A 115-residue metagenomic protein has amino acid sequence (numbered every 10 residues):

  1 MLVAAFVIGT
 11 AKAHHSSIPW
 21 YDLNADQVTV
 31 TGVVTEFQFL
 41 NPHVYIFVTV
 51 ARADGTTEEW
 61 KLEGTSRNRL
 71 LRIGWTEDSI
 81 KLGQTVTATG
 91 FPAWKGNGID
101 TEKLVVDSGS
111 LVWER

Functional and structural regions predicted by a protein language model:
M1-G9: Bacterial N-terminal signal peptides
A11-V28: Short boundary/loop segments of OB/S1/cold-shock single-stranded nucleic-acid-binding domains
V30-V34: Conserved hydrophobic positions within beta-strands
L40-A51: Short aromatic-glycine-enriched beta-strand elements
A53-T65: A short macromolecule-binding patch
G64-R72: Short, structured beta-strand/loop micro-motifs enriched in basic residues and often containing a Trp
L71-A88: Short nucleic-acid-contacting surface segments enriched for D/E, G, S/T with interspersed K/R
A93-R115: OB-fold/S1-family single-stranded nucleic acid-binding modules
